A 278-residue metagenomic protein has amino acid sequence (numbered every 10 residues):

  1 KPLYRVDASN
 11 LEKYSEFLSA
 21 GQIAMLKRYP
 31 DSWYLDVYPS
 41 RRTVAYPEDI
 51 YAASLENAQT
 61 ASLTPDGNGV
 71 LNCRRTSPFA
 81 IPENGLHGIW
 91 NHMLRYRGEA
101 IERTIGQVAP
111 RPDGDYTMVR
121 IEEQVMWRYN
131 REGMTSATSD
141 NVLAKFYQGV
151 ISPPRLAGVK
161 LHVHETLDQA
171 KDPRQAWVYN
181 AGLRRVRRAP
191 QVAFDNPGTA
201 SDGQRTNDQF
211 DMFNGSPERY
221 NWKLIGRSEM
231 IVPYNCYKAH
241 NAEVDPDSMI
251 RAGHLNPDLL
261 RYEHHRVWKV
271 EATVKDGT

Functional and structural regions predicted by a protein language model:
K1, G106, G158, F194-P197 (+1 more regions): Aromatic-enriched hydrophobic runs in primary sequence
K1-N180: Solvent-exposed N-terminal domain segments of exported/luminal and surface proteins
P47, Y51, Q59, T104-P112 (+4 more regions): Extended beta-strand-rich segments in extracellular/periplasmic secretory proteins, especially within noncatalytic
P154-K160, R185-V186, D276-T278: Short, surface-exposed beta-strand/loop "edge" segments at domain boundaries and coil↔beta transitions
L161-A242: Acidic, serine/threonine- and glycine-rich low-complexity intrinsically disordered segments that serve as flexible
